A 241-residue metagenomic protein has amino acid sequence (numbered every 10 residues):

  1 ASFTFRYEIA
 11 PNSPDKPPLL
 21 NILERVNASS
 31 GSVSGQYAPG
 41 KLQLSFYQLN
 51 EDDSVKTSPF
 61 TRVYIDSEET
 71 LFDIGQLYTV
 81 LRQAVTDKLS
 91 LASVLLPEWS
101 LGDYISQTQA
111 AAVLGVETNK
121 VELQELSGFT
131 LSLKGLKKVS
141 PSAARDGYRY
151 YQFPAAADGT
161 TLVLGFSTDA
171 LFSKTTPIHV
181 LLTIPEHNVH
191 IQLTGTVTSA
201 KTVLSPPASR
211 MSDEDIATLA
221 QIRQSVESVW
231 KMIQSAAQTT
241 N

Functional and structural regions predicted by a protein language model:
A1-N241: Subset-of-secretome marker
